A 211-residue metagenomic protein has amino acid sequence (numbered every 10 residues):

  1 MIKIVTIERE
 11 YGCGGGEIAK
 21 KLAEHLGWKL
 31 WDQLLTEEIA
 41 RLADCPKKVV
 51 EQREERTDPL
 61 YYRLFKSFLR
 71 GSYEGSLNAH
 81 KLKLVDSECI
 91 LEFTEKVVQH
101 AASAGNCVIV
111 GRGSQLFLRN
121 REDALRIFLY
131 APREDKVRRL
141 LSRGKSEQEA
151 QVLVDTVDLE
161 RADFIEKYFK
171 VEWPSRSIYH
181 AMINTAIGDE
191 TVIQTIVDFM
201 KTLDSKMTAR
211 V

Functional and structural regions predicted by a protein language model:
M1-R9, G105: Pre-Walker A (Motif I) flank of P-loop NTPase domains
T6-L22: Glycine-rich phosphate-binding P-loop
K29-A40: Short beta-strand-centered segment that lines the nucleotide-binding/catalytic pocket of NTP-utilizing
A40-N106: ATP-dependent small-molecule kinase phosphotransfer cores that center on conserved nucleotide phosphate-binding segments
L60-K66, R70, E147-E190: Small-molecule kinase domains that catalyze NTP-dependent phosphoryl transfer to phosphate-bearing small molecules
E95-Q99, K170-V211: NTP-dependent small-molecule kinase module
N120-T156: Conserved phosphate-donor/acceptor-positioning beta-strand/loop module used by diverse small-molecule
